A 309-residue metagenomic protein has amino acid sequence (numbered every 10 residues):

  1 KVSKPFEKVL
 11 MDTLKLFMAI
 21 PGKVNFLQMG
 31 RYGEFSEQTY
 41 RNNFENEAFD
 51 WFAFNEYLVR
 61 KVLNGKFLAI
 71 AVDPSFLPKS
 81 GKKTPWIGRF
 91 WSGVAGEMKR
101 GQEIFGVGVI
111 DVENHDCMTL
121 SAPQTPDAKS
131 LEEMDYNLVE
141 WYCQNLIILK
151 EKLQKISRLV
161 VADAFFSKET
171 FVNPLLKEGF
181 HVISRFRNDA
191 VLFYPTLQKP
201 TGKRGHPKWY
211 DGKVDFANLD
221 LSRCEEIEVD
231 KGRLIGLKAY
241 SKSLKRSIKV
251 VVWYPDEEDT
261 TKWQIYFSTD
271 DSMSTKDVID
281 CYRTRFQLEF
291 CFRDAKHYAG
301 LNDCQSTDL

Functional and structural regions predicted by a protein language model:
V2-K82, I148, K208-K213, N218: Electropositive nucleic-acid engagement tracts
V2-V9, V94-R100, S306-L309: Structural motif
T13, A19, T261-F286: Extended, non-catalytic structural segments that build the interaction scaffolds of large macromolecular assemblies
Q28, T39-N42, G93-I156, S247-I265 (+1 more regions): Electropositive, glycine- and tryptophan-enriched low-complexity nucleic-acid-binding patches
M29, L68-S80, V107, L159-S167 (+3 more regions): Short, conserved catalytic/metal-binding motifs centered on acidic residues
N43-M118, R233-K238: Active-site-proximal, Lys/Arg-enriched surface segment that forms a nucleic-acid-binding/basic interface patch
F76, T275-S306: Short amphipathic alpha-helical "interface-anchor" segments enriched in bulky aromatics
D127-V250: An internal, acidic/charged active-site-proximal segment that coordinates divalent cations and/or engages
